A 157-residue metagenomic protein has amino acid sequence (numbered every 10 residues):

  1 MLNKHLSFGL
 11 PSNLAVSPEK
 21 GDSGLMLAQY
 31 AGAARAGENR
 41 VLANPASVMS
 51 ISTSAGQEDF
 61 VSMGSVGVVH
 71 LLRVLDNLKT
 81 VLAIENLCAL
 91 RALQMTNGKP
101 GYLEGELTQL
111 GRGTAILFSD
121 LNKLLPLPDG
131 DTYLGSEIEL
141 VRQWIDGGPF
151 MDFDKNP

Functional and structural regions predicted by a protein language model:
M1-P157: C-terminal auxiliary extensions adjacent to catalytic cores
